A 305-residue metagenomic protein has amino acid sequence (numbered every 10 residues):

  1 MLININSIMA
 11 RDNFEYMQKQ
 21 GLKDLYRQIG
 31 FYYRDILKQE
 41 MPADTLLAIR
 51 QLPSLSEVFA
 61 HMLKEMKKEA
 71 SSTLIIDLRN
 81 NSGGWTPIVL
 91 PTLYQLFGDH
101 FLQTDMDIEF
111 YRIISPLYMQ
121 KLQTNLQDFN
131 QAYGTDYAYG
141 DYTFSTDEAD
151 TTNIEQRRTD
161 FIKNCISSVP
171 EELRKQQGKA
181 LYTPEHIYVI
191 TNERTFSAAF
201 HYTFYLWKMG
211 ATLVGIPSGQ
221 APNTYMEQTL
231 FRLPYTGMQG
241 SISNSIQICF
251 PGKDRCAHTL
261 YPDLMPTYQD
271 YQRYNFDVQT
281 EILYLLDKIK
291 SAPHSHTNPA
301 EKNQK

Functional and structural regions predicted by a protein language model:
M1-K305: C-terminal "post-core" interaction segments
